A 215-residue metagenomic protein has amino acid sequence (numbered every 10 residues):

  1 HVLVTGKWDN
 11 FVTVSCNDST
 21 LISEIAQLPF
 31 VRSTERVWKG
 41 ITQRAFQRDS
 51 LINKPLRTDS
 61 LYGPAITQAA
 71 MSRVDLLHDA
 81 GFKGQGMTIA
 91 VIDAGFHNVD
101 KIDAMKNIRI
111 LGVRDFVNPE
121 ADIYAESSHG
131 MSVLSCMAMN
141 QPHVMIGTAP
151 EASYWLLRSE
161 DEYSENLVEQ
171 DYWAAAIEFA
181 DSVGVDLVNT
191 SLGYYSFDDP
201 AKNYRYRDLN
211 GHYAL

Functional and structural regions predicted by a protein language model:
V2-A69, V74-H78: Autoinhibitory propeptides
L21, D171-I177: Short, acidic/polar
E24-A26, M137, A180: Hydrophobic C-terminal alpha-helix "anchor/cap" residues
S33, D75-D115, P119-E169, V183-D186 (+1 more regions): Subtilisin-like serine protease catalytic core
K39, S159, G193: Short, ordered loop/turn segments at secondary-structure junctions
S50-L51, K106, N203-D208: Short secondary-structure boundary/capping segments
L56-A65, D161-Y163, R207-Y213: Short, basic, glycine/proline-bearing loop/turn elements
E178-L215: Short acidic, glycine-rich surface-loop motifs adjacent to enzyme active sites
